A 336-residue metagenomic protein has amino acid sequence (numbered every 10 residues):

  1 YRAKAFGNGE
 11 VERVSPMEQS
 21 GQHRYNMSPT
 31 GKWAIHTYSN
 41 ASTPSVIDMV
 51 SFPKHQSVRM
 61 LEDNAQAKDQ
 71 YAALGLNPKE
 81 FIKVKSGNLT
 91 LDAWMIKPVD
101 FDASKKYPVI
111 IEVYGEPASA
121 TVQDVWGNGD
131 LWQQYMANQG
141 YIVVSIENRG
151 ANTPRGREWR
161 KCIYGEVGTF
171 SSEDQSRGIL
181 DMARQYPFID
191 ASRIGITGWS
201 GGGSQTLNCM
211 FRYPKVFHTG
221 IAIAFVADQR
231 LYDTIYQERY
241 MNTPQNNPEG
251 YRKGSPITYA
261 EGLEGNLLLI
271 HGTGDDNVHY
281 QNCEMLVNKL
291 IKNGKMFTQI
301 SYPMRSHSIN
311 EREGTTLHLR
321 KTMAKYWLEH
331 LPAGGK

Functional and structural regions predicted by a protein language model:
Y1, V11-E12, A224: Long hydrophobic alpha-helices with heptad-repeat/coiled-coil character
Y1-A3, M210: Short beta-strand segments and strand-loop junctions that repeat across beta-rich extracellular domains
K4-N8, F52-K54: Short loop/turn segments that connect beta-strands within beta-propeller blades
N8-P16: Blade-edge beta-strand/turn elements of extracellular beta-propeller and related beta-sheet repeat scaffolds
S15-P16, Q22-K336: Serine-hydrolase catalytic core recognition
